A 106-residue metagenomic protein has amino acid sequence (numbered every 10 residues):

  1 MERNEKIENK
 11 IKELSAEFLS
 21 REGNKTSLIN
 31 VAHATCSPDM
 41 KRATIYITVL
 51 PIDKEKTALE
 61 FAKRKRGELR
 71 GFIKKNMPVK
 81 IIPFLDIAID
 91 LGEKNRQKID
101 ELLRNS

Functional and structural regions predicted by a protein language model:
M1-S106: Charge-rich, low-complexity N-terminal segments
